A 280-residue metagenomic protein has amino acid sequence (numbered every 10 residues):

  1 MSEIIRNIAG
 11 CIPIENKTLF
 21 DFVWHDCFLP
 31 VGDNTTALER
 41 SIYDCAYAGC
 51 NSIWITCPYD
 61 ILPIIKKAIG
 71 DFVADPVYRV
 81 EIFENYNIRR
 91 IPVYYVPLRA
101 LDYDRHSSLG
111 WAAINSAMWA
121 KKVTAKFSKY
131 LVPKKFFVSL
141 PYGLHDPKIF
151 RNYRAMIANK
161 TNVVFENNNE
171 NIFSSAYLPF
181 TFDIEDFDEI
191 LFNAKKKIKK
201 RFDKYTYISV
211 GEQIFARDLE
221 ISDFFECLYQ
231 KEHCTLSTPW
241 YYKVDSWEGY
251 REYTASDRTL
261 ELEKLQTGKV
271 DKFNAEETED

Functional and structural regions predicted by a protein language model:
M1-P30, T35, R40, A46-I53 (+2 more regions): N-terminal nucleotide-binding beta1-loop-alpha1 segment
S2-G10, F22, F28-N34, P63-V96: Short acidic, glycine/proline-enriched helix-loop-strand junctions
E3-R6, P179-D280: Conserved alpha/beta core of the MobA/IspD/sugar-nucleotide pyrophosphorylase nucleotidyltransferase superfamily
G10, F28, V93-A100, N162-V164 (+2 more regions): Conserved beta-strand scaffold positions in the cores of enzyme catalytic domains, especially in NTP/NDP-utilizing
P13-N16, C57-Y59, S139-Y142, V244-W247: Structural motif
I53-P58, F165-E166: Short internal beta-strands
D75-V77, I82-K197: Conserved beta-loop-beta/alpha segment of the NTase-like Rossmann-fold superfamily that binds/positions NTPs
